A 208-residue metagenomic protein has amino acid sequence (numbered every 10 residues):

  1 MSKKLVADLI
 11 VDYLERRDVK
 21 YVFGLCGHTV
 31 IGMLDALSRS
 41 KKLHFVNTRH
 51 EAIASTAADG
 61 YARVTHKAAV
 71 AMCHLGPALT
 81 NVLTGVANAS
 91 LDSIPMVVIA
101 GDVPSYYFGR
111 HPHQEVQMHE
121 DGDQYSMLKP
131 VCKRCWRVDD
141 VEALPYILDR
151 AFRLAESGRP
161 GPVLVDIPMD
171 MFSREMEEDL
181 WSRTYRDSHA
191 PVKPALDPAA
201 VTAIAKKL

Functional and structural regions predicted by a protein language model:
M1-L208: N-terminal alpha/beta PP-like core and its mobile active-site loop of ThDP/TPP-dependent enzymes
